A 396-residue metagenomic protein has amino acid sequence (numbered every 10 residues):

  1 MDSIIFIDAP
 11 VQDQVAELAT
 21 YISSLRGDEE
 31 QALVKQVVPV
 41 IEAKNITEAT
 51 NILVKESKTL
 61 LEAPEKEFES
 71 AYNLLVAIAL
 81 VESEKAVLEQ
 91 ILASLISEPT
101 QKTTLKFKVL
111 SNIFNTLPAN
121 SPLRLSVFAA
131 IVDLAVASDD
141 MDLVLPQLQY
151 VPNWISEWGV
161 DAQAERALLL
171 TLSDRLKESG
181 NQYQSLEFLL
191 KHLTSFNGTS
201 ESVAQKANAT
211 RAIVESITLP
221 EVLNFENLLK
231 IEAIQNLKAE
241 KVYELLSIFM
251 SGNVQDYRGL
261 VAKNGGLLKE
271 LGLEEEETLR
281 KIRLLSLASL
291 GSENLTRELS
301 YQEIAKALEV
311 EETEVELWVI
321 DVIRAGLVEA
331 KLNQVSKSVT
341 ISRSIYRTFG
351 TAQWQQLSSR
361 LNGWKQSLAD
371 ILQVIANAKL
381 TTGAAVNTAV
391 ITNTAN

Functional and structural regions predicted by a protein language model:
M1-K177, Q184, K191-T194, G198-N396: Charged, E/D/K/R/S-rich low-complexity terminal regions of large eukaryotic assembly subunits
